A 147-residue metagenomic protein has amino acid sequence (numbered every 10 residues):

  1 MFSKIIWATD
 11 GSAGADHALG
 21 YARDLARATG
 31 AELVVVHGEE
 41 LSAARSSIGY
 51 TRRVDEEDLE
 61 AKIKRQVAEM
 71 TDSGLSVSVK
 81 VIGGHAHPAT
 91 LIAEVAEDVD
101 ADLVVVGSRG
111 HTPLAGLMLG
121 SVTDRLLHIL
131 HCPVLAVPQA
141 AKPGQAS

Functional and structural regions predicted by a protein language model:
M1-H17, R45, S73, H128-S147: Intrinsically disordered or low-complexity boundary/linker segments at protein termini and domain junctions
M1-R53, V77: Small/aliphatic-rich secondary-structure junction motif
V36, S78-I82, L135: General small-molecule cofactor/ligand-binding pocket signal
H37-E39, G107-R109, P138-Q139: Short secondary-structure boundary segments
T51-K62: A short acidic, glycine-rich active-site loop that binds or catalyzes chemistry on phosphate/adenosine moieties
T71-V104, P143-S147: Structural beta-alpha unit
L103-I129, P143-A146: Glycine-rich, Arg-bearing micro-motifs that act as flexible, cationic patches
